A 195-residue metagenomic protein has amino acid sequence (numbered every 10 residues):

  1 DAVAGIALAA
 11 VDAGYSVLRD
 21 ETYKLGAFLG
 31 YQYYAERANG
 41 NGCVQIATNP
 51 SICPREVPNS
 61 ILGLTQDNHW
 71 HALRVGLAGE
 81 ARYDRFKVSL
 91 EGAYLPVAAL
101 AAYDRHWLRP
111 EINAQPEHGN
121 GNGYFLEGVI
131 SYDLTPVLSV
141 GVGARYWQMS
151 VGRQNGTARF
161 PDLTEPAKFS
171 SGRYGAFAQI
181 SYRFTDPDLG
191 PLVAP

Functional and structural regions predicted by a protein language model:
D1-A4, A9-F28, G40: Short, low-hydrophobicity acidic/polar segments
D1-A9, Y33-H71, P96-E127, Q148-F177: Extracellular/periplasm-exposed beta-strand and loop segments of Gram-negative cell-envelope proteins, dominated by
A10-G14, G76-A78, F125-D133, Q179-S181: Outer-membrane beta-barrel architecture
V11, Y15, A27-A35, G79 (+3 more regions): Transmembrane beta-barrel strands of outer-membrane/channel proteins
D20-L25, R85-V88, P136-V140, D186-P191: Repeated loop/turn-to-beta-strand initiation elements of outer-membrane beta-barrel proteins
W70-R74, A81: Short, surface-exposed binding/anchoring microloops in extracellular/periplasmic proteins
V129-P136, G143-M149: Short, loop-centered acidic/histidine patches that primarily coordinate divalent metals
S170-P195: Outer-membrane beta-barrel "beta-signal"
